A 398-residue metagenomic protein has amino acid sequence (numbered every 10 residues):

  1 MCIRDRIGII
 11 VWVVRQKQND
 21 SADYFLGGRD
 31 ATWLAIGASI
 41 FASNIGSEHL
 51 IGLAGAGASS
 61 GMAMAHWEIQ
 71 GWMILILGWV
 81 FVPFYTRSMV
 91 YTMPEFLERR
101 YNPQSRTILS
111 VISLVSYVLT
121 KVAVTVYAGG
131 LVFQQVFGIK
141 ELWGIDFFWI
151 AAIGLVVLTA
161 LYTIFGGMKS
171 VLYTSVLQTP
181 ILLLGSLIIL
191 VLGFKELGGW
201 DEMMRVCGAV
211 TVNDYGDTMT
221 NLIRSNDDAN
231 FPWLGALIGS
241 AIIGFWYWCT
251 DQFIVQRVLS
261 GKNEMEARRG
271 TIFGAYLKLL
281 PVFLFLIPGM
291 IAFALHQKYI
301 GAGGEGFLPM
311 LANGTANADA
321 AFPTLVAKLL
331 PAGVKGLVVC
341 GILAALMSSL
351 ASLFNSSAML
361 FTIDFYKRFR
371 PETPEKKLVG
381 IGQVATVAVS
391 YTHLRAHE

Functional and structural regions predicted by a protein language model:
M1-D5, T392-E398: Conserved small/polar residues in nucleotide/adenosyl-binding loops
R4-L50, T163-G166: Membrane-interface "cap" regions at the ends of multi-pass membrane proteins
I7-D20, V80-P94, L161, G167 (+3 more regions): Juxtamembrane interface elements at the cytosolic ends of transmembrane helices in multi-pass membrane proteins
L26-A35, G52-H66, E98, W143-F148 (+1 more regions): Loop-to-helix junctions at membrane interfaces in multi-pass transport proteins
S43, G71-L75, L114, A160 (+4 more regions): Residue-level recognition of pore/gate-forming positions within transmembrane alpha-helices of multi-pass
E48-A56, V122-V132, V136, T163-M168 (+3 more regions): Transmembrane helix-loop junctions in multi-pass membrane proteins
A65-I164, G239-Y247, A344-S352: Helix-loop-helix module between adjacent transmembrane segments
R100-T107, D146-I153, T362-R395: Loop-to-transmembrane helix boundary motifs in multi-pass membrane proteins
